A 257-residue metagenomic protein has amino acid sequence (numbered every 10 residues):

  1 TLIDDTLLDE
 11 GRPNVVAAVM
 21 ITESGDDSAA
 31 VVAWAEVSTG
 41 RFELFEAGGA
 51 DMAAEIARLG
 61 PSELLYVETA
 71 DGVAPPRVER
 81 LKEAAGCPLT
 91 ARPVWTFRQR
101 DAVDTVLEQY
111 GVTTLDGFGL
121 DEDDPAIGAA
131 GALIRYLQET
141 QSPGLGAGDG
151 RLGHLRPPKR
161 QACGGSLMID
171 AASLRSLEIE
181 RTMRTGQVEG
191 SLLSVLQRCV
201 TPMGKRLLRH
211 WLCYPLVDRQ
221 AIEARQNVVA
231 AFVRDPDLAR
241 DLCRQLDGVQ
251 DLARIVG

Functional and structural regions predicted by a protein language model:
T1-R234, R240, R244-G257: Charged catalytic and DNA/RNA-contacting regions of genome-maintenance and nucleic-acid-processing enzymes
